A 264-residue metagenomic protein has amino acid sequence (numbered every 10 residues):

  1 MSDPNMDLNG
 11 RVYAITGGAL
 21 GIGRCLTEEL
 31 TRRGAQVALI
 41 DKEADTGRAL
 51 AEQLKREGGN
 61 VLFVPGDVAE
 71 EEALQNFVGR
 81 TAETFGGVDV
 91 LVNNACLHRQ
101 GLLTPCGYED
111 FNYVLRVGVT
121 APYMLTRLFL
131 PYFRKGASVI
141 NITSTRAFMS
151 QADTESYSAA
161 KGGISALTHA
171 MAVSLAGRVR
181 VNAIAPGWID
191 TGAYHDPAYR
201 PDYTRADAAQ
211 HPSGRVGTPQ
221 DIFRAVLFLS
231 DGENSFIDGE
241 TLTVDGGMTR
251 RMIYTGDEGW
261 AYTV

Functional and structural regions predicted by a protein language model:
S2-N5, M149, D238-V264: Short C-terminal tail/terminal secondary-structure segment of NAD(P)H-dependent dehydrogenase/reductase domains
D7-A38: Canonical Rossmann dinucleotide-binding motif of NAD(H)/NADP(H)-dependent dehydrogenases/reductases, specifically
L102-L103, G107-N112, D207: Substrate-binding pocket helix/loop in short-chain dehydrogenase/reductase
T126, A160, T168: Active-site helix of classical SDR
P131, A172-G177, S235: Alpha-helical segment proximal to the catalytic Tyr-Lys
S144: Residue(s) in the substrate-gating loop at a strand-loop-helix junction that position the organic substrate next
A183, D202-I237, V244-G246: C-terminal helical subdomain
